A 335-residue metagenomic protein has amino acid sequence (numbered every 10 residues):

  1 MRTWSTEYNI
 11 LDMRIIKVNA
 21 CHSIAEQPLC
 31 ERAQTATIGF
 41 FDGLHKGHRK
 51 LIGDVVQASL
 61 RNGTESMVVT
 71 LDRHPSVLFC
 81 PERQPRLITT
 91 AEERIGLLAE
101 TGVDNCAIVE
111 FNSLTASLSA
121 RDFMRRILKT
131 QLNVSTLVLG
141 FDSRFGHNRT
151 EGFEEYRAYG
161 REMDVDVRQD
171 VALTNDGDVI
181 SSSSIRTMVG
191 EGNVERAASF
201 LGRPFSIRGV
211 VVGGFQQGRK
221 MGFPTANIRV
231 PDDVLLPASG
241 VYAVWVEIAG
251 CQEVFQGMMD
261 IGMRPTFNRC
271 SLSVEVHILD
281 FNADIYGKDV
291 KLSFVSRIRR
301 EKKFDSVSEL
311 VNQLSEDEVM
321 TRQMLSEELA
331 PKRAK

Functional and structural regions predicted by a protein language model:
R2-Q34: Positively charged, low-complexity intrinsically disordered leader regions
R14-I16, C106-V109, D166-D170: General small-molecule cofactor/ligand-binding pocket signal
A25-T90: N-terminal catalytic cores of NTP/NDP-binding nucleotidyl/phosphoryl-transfer enzymes
R86-R94, L118-M124: Glycine-rich, highly charged phosphate/nucleotide-binding loops
L98-A99: ATP-dependent adenylation/nucleotidyltransferase module used to activate substrates
L114-P224, E301, D305-V311: Classical nucleotidyltransferase
G214-K335: Phosphate/ribose-recognition catalytic cores of enzymes acting on nucleotide-derived substrates
